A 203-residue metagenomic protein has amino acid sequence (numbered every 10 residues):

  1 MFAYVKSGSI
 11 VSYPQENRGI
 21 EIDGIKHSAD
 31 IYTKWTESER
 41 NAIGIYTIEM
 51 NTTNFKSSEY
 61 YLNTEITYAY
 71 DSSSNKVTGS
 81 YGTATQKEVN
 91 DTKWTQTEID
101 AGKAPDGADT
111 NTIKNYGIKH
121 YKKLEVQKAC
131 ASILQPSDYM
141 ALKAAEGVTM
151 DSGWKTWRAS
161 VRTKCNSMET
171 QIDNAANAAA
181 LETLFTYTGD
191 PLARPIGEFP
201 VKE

Functional and structural regions predicted by a protein language model:
M1-E203: A preference for well-ordered globular domain cores that mediate specific macromolecular interactions or catalysis
